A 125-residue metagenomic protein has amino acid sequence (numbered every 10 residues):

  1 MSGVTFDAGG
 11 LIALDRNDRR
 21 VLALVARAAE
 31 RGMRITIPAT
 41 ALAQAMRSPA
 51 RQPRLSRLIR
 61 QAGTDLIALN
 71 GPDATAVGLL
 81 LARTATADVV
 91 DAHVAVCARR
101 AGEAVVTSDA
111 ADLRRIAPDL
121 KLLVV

Functional and structural regions predicted by a protein language model:
M1-I37, M46-T64, L123: Short, well-structured N-terminal submotif of metal-dependent ribonuclease cores
T5, V106-T107: Generic enzyme active-site microenvironment
G10-L11, A41, D73, H93-V94 (+1 more regions): Alpha-helix capping/helix-boundary segments
A45, D88-A104: Acidic, metal-associated active-site segment
A50, T107-D112: Short, polar loop motifs at secondary-structure junctions
G63-T84: Acidic catalytic patch
A111-D119: Short loop/helix-cap segments at secondary-structure boundaries that form the rim of catalytic
